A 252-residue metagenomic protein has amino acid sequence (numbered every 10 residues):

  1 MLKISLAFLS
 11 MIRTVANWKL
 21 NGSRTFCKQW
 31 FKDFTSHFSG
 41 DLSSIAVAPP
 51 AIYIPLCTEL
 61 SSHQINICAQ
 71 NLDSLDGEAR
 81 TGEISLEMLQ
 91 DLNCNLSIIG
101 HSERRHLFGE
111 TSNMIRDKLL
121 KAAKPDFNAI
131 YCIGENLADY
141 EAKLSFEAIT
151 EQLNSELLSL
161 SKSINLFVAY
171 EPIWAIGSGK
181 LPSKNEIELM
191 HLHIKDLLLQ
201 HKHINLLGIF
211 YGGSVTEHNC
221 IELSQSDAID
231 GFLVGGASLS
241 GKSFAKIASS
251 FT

Functional and structural regions predicted by a protein language model:
F8-T252: Active-site loop-to-helix "anion-binding N-cap" substructures in soluble metabolic enzymes
